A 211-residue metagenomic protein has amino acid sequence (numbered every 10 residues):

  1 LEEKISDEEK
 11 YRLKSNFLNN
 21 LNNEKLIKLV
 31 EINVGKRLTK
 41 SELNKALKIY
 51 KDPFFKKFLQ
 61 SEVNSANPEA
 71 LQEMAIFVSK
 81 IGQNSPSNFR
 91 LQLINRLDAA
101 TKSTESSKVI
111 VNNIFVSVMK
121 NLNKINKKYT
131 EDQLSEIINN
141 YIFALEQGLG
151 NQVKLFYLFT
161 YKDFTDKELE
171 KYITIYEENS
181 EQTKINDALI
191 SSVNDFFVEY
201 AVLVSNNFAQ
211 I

Functional and structural regions predicted by a protein language model:
L1-A70: N-terminal Sec/ER secretory leader and immediately downstream segment of secreted/extracellular precursors
E2-N19, N23, I27, Y129-G150 (+1 more regions): Membrane-interacting alpha-helical segments
N20-K25, R37-K40, P53, N88-L91 (+4 more regions): Soluble non-cytosolic domains of exported or imported proteins
L26, E42-A46, F58, F89 (+6 more regions): Residue-level detector of well-ordered alpha-helical segments, enriched for hydrophobic/aromatic packing positions
I49, S61-E62, A100, I175 (+1 more regions): Short acidic/histidine-centered micro-motifs embedded in hydrophobic/aromatic stretches that mark compact functional
A66-K162, D166: Extended amphipathic alpha-helical interaction segments
E146-I211: A cross-kingdom marker for long, charged
